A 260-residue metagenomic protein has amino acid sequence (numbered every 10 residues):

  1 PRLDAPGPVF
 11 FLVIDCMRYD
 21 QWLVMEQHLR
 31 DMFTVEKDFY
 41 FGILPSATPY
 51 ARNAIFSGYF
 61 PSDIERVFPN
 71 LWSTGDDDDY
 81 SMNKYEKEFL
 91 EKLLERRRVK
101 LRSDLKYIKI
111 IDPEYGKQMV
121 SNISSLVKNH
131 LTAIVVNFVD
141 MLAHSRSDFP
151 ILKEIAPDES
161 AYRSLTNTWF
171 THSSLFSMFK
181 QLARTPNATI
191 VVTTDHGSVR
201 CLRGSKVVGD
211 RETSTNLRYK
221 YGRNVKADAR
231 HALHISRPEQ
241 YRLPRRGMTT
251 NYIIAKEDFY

Functional and structural regions predicted by a protein language model:
P1-Y260: Feature captures the catalytic ectodomains and active-site-proximal regions of enzymes that hydrolyze or transfer
